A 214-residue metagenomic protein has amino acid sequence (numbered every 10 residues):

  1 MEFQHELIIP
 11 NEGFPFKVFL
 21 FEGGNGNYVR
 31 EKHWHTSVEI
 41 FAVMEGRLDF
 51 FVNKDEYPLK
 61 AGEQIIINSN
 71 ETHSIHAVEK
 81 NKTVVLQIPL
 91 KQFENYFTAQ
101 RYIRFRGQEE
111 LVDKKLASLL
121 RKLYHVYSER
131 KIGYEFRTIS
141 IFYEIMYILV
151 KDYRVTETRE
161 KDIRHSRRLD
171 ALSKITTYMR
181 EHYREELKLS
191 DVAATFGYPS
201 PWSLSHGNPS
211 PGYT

Functional and structural regions predicted by a protein language model:
M1-K60, A77, Y102-R104: Generic protein-terminus/edge-of-domain signal
L59-T72: Conserved metal-binding segment of the jelly-roll/cupin
G62, W202-G207: Short hydrophobic/aromatic patch on the recognition helix
S69-Q92: Ligand-binding loop in jelly-roll beta-barrel domains
K91-E110: Double-stranded beta-helix
R104-K114, Y127-T138, Y147-E181, E185 (+2 more regions): Short, Lys/Arg-enriched, Trp-marked, Pro/Gly-tolerant hinge/linker segments that flank
